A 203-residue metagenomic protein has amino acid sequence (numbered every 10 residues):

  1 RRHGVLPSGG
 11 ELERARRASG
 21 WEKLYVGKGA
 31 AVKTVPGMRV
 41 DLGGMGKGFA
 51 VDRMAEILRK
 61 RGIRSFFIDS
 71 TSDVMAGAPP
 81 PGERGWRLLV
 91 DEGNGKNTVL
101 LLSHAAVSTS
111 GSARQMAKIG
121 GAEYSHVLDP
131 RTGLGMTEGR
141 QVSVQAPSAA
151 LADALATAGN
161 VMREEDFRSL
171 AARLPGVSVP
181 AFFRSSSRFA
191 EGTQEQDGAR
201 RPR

Functional and structural regions predicted by a protein language model:
R1-R203: Mature catalytic core of soluble alpha/beta enzymes
